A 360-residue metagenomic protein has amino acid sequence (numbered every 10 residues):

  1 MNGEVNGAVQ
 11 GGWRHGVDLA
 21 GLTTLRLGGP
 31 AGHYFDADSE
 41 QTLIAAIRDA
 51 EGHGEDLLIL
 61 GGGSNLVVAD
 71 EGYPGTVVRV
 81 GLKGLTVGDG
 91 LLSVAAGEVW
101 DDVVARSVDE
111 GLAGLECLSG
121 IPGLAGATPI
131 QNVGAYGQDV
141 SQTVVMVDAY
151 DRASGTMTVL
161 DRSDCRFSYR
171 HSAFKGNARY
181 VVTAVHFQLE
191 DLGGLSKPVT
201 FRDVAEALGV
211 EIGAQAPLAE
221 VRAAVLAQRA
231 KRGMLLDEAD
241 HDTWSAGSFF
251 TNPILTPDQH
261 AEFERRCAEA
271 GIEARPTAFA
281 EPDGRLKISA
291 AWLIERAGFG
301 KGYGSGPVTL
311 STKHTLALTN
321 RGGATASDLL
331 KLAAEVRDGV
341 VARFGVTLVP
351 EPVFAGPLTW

Functional and structural regions predicted by a protein language model:
N2, R14-G16, G21-T24, M157-L318 (+2 more regions): Phosphate/pyrophosphate- and phosphate-bearing ligand-binding catalytic cores of soluble enzymes
N2-S154: Anion-binding (especially nucleotide phosphate/pyrophosphate-binding) glycine-rich loop and adjoining beta-alpha core
S39, G63, G123, G155 (+4 more regions): Residue-level signal for inorganic ion chemistry
A46-A50, T200, L332-V336: Short amphipathic alpha-helices in soluble, non-transmembrane regions that often serve as interface/regulatory elements
V103-V104, A290, R337: Generic structural marker for isolated residues within well-ordered, non-membrane alpha-helices of soluble domains
D109, A326-L332: Beta-rich strand-turn-strand
